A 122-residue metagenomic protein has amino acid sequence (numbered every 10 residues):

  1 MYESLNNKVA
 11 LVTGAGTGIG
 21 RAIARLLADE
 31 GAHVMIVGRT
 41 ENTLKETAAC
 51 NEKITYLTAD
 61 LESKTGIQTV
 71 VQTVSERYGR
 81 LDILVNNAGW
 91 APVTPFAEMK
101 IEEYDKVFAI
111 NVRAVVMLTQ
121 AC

Functional and structural regions predicted by a protein language model:
M1-V9: Flexible N-terminal pre-Rossmann segment of NAD(P)-dependent oxidoreductases
V9, G16-G18: Conserved glycine-rich cofactor-binding loop
E30-K45: Conserved glycine-rich Rossmann-like NAD(P)H-binding loop of the short-chain dehydrogenase/reductase
A59-T69, I101: The beta1-alpha1 cofactor-binding region of Rossmann-like NAD(H)/NADP(H)-dependent oxidoreductases
N87-P92: Conserved NAD(P)H cofactor-binding loop of Rossmann-fold oxidoreductase domains
P95-F96, E103-F108: Substrate-binding pocket helix/loop in short-chain dehydrogenase/reductase
T119-Q120: A short, exposed helix-loop element centered on a Lys and neighboring polar residues
